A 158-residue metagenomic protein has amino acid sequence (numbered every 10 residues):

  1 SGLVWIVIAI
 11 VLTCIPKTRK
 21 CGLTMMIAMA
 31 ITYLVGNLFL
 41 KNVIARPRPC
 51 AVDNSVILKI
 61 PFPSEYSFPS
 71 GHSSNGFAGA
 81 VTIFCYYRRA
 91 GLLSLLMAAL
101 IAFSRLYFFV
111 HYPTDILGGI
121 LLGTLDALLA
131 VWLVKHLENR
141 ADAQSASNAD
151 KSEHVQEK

Functional and structural regions predicted by a protein language model:
S1-S64, S74-I101: Hydrophobic alpha-helical bundle signature of multipass membrane enzymes
S55-K158: Membrane-embedded catalytic cores of phosphoryl/pyrophosphoryl-handling enzymes
